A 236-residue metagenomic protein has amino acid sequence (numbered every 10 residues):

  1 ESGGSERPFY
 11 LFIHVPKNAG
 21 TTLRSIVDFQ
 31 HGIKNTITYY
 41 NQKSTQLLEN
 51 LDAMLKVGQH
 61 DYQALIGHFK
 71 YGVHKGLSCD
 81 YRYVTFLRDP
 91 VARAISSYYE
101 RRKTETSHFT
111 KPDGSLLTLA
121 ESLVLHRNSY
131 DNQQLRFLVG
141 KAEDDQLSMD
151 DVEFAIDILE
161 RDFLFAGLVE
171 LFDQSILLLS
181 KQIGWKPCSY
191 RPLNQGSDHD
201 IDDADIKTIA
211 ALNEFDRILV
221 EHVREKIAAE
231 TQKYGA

Functional and structural regions predicted by a protein language model:
E1-H60, S97, K103: PAPS-dependent sulfotransferase catalytic core
G4-S5, I13-P16, G58, G76 (+3 more regions): Aromatic-acidic/polar surface patches that form glycan- and anion
S5, A155-R161, Q195-D203: Short glycine/proline-rich turn/loop motifs
R24-D28, I95, I176-S180, R217-R224: Non-transmembrane alpha-helical segments in soluble domains of secreted/periplasmic/extracellular proteins
I37, S44-F86, A92-S189: PAPS-dependent sulfotransferase catalytic domain
E49-N50, I66-Y71, V139-K141, P187-A236: PAPS-dependent sulfotransferase catalytic core
